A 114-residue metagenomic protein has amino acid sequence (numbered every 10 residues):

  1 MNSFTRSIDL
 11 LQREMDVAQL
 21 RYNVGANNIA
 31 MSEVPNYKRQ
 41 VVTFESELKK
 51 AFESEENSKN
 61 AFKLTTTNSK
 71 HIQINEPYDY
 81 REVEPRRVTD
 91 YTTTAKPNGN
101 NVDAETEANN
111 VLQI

Functional and structural regions predicted by a protein language model:
M1-I114: Amphipathic alpha-helical polymerization modules
